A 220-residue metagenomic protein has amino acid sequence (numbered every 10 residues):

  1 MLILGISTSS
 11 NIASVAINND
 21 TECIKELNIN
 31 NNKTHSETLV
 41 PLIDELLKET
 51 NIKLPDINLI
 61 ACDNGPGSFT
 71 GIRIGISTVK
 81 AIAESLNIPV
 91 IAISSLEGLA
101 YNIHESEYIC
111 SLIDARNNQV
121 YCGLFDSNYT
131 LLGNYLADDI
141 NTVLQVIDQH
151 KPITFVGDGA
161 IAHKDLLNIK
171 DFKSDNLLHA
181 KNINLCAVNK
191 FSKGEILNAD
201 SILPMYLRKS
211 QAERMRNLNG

Functional and structural regions predicted by a protein language model:
M1-N64, L177: N-terminal beta-alpha supersecondary unit
E22, N31-T34, P89-L178, Y206 (+1 more regions): Surface "functional belts" at beta-alpha junctions
D44-E45, K80, L185-N189: Short glycine/serine- and small hydrophobic-enriched flexible loop segments
T50-P55, I147-K151, F191: Glycine-rich phosphate-binding loop signature in dinucleotide/nucleotide-binding domains
L59-V90: DPxDG-like acidic metal-binding loop motif
F172-G220: Acyltransferase
